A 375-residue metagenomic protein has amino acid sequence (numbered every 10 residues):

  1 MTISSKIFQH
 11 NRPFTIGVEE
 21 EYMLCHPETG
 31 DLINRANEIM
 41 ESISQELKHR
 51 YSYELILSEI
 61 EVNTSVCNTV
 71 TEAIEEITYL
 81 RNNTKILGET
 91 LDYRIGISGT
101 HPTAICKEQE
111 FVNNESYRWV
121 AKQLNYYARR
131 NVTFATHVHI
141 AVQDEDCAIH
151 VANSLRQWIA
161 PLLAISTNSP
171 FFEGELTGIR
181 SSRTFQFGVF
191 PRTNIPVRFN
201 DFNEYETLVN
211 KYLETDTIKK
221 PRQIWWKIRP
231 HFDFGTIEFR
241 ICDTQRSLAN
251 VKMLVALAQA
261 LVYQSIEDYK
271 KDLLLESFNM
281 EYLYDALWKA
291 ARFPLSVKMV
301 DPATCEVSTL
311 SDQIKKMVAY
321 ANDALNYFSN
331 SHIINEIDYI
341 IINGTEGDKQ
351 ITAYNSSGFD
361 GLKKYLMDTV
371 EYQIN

Functional and structural regions predicted by a protein language model:
M1-L91, V120, F187-N375: C-terminal accessory/tail domains of diverse enzymes
R50-L55, G88-H101, Y126-T133: Short, flexible active-site-proximal loops enriched in glycine and acidic residues
I77, N114-A121, V142-L163, R246-Q259: Helical (often loop-to-helix) elements that flank the catalytic cores of nucleotide-handling enzymes
D92-Q109, E173-T177: Short, glycine/charge-rich beta-strand/loop segments that flank catalytic centers and engage negatively charged groups
K107-R118, G178-P191: Short, low-order "capping/linker" segments at domain edges
N114-A135: Acidic, His- and aromatic-enriched active-site or binding-groove loops in soluble protein domains that engage sugars
V138: An acidic/histidine-cluster motif and surrounding catalytic segment that typifies divalent-metal-assisted enzyme active
C147, L163-F187: Glycine-rich, mobile lid/loop segments that gate access to catalytic sites or pores
